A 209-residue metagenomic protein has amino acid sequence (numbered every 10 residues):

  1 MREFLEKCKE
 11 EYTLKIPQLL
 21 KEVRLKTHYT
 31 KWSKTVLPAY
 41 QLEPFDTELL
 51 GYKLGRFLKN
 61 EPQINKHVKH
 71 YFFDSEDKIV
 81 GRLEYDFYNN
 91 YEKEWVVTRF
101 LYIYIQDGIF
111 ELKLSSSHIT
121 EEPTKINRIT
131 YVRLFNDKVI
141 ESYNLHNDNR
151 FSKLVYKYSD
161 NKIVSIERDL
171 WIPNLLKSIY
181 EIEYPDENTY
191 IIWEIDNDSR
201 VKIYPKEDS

Functional and structural regions predicted by a protein language model:
M1-S209: Buried hydrophobic residues that stabilize the cores of well-folded domains
